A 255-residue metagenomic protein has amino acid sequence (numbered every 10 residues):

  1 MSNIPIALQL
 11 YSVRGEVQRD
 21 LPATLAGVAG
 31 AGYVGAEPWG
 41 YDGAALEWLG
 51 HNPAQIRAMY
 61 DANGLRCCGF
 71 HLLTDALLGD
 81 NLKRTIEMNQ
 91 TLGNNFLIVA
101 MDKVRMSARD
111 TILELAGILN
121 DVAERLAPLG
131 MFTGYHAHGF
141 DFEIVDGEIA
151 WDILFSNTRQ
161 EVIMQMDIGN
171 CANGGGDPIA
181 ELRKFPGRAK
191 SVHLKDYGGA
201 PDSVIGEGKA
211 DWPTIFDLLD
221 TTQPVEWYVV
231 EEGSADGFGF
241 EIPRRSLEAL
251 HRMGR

Functional and structural regions predicted by a protein language model:
M1-G32, R57, Q90-G93, V145-M166 (+1 more regions): Histidine-acidic metal/acid-base catalytic patches
A7-R19, F70-G79, A108-T111: Active-site mouth loops of central-metabolism enzymes
S12, W39-G40, H71, A137: Residue-level recognition of beta-strand->loop/alpha-helix junctions
A26, G30, M59-R66, T74-M164 (+2 more regions): Active-site acidic/histidine proton-transfer and metal-coordination neighborhood in alpha/beta enzyme cores
E37, G69, I98, G134 (+2 more regions): Conserved beta-strand positions in the central sheet of alpha/beta enzyme cores
E37-R57: Glycine-rich, proline-tolerant flexible connector loops at the mouths of alpha/beta enzymes
G40, T74, M101, D196 (+1 more regions): Residues that line or immediately flank small-molecule/substrate-binding pockets and catalytic motifs
D42-A45, R105-R109, G198-S203: A short acidic, helix-capping loop that chelates divalent metal ions and anchors anionic groups
